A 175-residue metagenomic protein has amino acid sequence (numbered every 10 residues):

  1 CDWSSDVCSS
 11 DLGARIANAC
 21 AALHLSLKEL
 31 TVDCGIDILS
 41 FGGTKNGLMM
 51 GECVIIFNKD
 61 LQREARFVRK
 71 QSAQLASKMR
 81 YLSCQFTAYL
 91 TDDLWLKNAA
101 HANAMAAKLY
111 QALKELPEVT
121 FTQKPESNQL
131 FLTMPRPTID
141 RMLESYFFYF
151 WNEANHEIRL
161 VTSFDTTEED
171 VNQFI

Functional and structural regions predicted by a protein language model:
C1-V7: Single conserved hydrophobic/aromatic residue that forms the stacking wall/gate of nucleotide- or nucleobase-binding
C8-G13, L39-G42, T122-Q123, F150: General beta-strand structural signal in soluble alpha/beta enzymes
A14-A22: A short, charged helix-loop
A17, G47, T138: Glycine-rich nucleotide phosphate-binding loop and flanking beta-alpha elements of Rossmann-like dinucleotide-binding
A21-A22, S26-Q129: Active-site C-terminal subdomain of aminotransferase-like
A107-I175: Conserved C-terminal alpha-helix-loop-beta "cap" of PLP-dependent enzymes that closes/shapes the active-site mouth
